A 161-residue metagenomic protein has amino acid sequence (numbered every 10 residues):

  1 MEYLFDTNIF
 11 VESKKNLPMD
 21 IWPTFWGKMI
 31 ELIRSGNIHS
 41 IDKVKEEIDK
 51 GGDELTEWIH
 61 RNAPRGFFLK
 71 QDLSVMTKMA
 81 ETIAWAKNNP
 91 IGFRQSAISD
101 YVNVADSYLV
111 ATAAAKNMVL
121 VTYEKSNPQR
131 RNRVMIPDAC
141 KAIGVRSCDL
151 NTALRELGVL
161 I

Functional and structural regions predicted by a protein language model:
M1-E2, V11-E12, F93-D100, K141: Noncatalytic, typically N-terminal accessory segments of nucleic acid-processing enzymes and closely related
M1-S40, E46-R61: Short, well-structured N-terminal submotif of metal-dependent ribonuclease cores
L4, H39-I41, V121-T122, D149: A structural signal for short, well-ordered beta-strand segments and their strand-loop junctions that often border
N37, A114-N117, G144: Residue-level detector of structured alpha->beta connecting loops
I38, G66-K70, S147: Conserved beta-strand scaffold positions in the cores of enzyme catalytic domains, especially in NTP/NDP-utilizing
V44-A86: Short, surface-exposed acidic-centric catalytic microdomains
S74-P137: Active-site neighborhoods of divalent-metal-dependent phosphate/nucleic-acid chemistry enzymes
V119, S126-I161: Acidic, PIN/NYN-like endoribonuclease modules and their adjacent C-terminal/linker elements
